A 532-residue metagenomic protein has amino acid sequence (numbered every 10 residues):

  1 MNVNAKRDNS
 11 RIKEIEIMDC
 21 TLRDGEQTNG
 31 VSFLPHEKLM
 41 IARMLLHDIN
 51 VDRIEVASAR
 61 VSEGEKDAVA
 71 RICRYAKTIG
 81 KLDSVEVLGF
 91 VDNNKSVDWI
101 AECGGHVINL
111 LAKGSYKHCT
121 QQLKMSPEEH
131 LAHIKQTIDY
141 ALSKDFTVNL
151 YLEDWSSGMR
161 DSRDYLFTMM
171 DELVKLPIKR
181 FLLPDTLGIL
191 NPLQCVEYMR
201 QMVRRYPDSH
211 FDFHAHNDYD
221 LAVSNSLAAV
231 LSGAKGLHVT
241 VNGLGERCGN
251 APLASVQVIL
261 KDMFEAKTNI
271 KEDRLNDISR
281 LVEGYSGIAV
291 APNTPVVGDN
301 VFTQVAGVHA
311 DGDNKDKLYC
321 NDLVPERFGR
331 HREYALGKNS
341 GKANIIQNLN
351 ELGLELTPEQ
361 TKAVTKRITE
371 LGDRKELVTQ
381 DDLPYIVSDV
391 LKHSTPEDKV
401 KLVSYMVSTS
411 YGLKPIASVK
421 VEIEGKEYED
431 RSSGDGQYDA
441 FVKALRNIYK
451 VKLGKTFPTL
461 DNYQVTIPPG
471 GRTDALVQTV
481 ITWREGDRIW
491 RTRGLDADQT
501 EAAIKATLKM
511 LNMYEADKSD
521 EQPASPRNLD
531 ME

Functional and structural regions predicted by a protein language model:
N2-T21, L260, F264-R431, G471-L476: A mid-to-C-terminal "edge-of-domain" accessory segment
I12-I17, R23-R53, R74-G80, N93-N149 (+2 more regions): Alpha/beta enzyme core
Q27-T28, S32, E37-I41, L46 (+2 more regions): Non-catalytic terminal/interface segments that mediate subunit docking, oligomerization, and allosteric communication
V31, S58-S62, F90, P127 (+13 more regions): Hydrophobic alpha-helical scaffolding
D48, Y75-I79, L111, T137-Y140 (+13 more regions): Change "in soluble alpha/beta enzymes" to "in soluble alpha/beta proteins
R60-L88, D92-V97: N-terminal active-site wall of soluble small-molecule enzyme domains
L187-L190, E197-K315, Y319: Catalytic alpha/beta core domains of metabolic enzymes, predominantly
R488-A524, N528-M531: Mixed-charge, glycine-accented linear interaction segment located at domain edges/termini
